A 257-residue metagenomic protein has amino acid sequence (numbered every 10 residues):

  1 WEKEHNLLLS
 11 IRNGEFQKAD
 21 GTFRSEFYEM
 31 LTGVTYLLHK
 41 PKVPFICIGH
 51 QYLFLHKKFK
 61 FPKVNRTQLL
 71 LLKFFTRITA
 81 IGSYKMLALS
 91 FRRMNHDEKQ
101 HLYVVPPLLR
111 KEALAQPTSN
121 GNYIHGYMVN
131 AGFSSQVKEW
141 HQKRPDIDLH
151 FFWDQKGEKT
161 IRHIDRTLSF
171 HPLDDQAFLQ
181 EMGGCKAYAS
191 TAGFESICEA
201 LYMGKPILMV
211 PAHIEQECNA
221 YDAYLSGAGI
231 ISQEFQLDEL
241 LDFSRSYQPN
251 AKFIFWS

Functional and structural regions predicted by a protein language model:
W1-F27: Conserved nucleotide-sugar donor-binding subdomain of glycosyltransferases
K18-D20, G82, N120, G183-G184: Alpha-helix C-terminal capping/helix-to-coil transition sites in glycosyltransferase folds
R24-K40: An aromatic- and histidine-rich active-site surface loop
R24-Y28, F45-C47, Q180-N219: A donor-sugar binding/catalytic signature common to diverse glycosyltransferases and related nucleotide-sugar
Y28-G33, S90-M94, F151-T160: Short, polar loop motifs at secondary-structure junctions
K42-V104: Active-site-proximal region of nucleotide-activated glycan assembly enzymes, centered on histidine/acidic-rich loops
I78-Y84, R92-N95, A228-S257: Leloir-type glycosyltransferase catalytic cores
L108-G184: Donor-nucleotide binding loops and adjacent catalytic segments primarily of GT-B fold Leloir glycosyltransferases
